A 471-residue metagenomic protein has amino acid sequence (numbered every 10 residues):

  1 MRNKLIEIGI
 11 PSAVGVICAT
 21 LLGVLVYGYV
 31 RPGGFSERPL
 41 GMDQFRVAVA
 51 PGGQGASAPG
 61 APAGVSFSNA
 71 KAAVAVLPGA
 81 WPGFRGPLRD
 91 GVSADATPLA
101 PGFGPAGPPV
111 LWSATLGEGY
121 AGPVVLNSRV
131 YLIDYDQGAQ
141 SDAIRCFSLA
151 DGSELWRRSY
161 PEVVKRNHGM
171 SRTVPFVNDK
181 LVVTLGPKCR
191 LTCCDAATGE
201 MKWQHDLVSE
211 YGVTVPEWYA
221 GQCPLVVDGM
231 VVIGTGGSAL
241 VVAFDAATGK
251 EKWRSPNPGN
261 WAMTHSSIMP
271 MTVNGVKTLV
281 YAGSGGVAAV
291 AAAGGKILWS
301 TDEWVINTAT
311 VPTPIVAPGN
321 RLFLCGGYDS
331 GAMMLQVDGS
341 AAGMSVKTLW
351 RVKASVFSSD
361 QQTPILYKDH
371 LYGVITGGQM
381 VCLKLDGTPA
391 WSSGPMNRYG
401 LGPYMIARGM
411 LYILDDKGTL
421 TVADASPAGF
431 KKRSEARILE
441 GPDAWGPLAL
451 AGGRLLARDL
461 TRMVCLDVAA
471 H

Functional and structural regions predicted by a protein language model:
K4-G15, G23-T115, Y131, D142-R145 (+8 more regions): Aromatic (tryptophan-biased) beta-strands that constitute blades/sheets of beta-rich domains
L88-G91, Q137-Q140, R190, S238-A239 (+3 more regions): Short glycine/acidic-enriched loop and turn motifs that connect beta-strands
L111-V124, A139-S141, R157-F176, Q204-V226 (+7 more regions): Extracytoplasmic beta-rich repeat domains
N127-S128, D179-K180, D228-G229, G275-K277 (+4 more regions): Short coil/turn segments that connect the beta-strands within blades of beta-propeller domains
V130-L132, T184, I233, Y281 (+4 more regions): Residue position within the beta-strands of beta-propeller blades
S330-A332, A354-A425: Loop/turn-rich, solvent-exposed surfaces of beta-rich toroidal or solenoidal domains
S330-A332, G418-T419, G441-H471: Blade-level signature of beta-propeller repeat domains, shared across WD40, Kelch, NHL, RCC1 and BNR/Asp-box propellers
A332-G343, L385, V422-G429, D467-H471: Short loop/turn segments immediately following beta-strands, especially the blade-tip and inter-blade linker loops
